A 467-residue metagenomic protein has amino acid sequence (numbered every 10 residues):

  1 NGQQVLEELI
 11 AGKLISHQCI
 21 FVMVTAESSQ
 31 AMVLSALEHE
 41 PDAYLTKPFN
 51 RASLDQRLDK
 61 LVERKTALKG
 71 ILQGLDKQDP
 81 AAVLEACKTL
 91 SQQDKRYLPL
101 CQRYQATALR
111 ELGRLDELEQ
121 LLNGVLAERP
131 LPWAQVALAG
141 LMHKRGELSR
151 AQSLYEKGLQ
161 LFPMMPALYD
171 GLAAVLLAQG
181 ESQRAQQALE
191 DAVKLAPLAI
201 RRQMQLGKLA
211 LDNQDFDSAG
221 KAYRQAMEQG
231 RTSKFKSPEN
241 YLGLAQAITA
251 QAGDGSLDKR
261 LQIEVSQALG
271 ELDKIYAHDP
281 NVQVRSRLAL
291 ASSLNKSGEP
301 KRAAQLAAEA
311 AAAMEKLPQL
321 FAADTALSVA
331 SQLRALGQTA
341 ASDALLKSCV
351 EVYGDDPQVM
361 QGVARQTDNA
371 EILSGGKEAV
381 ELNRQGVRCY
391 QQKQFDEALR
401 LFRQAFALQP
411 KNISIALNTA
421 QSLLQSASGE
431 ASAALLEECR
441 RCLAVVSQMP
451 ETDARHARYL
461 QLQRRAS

Functional and structural regions predicted by a protein language model:
G2, S35-D42: As written
Q3-S16: Short amphipathic alpha-helix used as the core "switch/output" element in two-component signaling
H17, F49-L58: C-terminal output helix
L54-T66, T89-Y97, I275-D279, E315-P318 (+1 more regions): TPR-adjacent "capping" and linker segments in tetratricopeptide-repeat scaffold/adaptor proteins
V62-L112, D116: CheY-like receiver
E119-A340, A344-L346, Q358-V363, S374-Q391 (+1 more regions): Flexible loop/N-cap segments at domain edges
